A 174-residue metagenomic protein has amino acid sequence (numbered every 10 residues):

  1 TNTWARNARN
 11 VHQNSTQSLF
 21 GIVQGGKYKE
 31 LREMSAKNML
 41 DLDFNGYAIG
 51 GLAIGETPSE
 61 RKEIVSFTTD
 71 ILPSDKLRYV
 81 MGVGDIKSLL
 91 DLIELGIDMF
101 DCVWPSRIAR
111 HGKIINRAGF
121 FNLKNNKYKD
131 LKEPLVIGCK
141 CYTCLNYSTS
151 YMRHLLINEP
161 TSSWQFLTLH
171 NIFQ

Functional and structural regions predicted by a protein language model:
T1, R32, R61, L145 (+1 more regions): Generic structural signal for well-ordered, non-membrane alpha-helical segments in soluble metabolic enzymes
T1-R9, A36, V65-S66: Generic structural signal for well-ordered alpha-helices, preferentially at hydrophobic/aromatic core positions
W4-N7, S18, L31, R61 (+2 more regions): Generic detector of bulky aromatic hydrophobic side chains
R6, N10-Q13, D70-P73, I157: Generic secondary-structure signature for well-ordered alpha-helical cores
N14-L135, C139: Glycine-rich phosphate/ribose-binding loops and adjacent secondary-structure elements that form binding surfaces
G138-Q174: C-terminal extensions of enzymes
